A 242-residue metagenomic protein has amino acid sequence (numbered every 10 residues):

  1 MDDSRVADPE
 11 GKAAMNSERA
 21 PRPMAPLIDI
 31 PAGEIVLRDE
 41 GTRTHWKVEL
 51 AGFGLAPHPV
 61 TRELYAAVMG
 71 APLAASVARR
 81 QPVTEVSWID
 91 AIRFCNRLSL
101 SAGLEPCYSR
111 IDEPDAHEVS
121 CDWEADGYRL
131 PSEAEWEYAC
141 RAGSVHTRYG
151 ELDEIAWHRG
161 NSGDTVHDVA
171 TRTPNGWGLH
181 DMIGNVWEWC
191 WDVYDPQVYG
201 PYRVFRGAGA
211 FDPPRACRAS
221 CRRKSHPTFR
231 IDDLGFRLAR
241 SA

Functional and structural regions predicted by a protein language model:
D2-A14: Short, Lys/Arg-enriched N-terminal segments with co-localized hydrophobic residues within the first ~10-30 amino acids
E18-A75, R79-S99, G184: A short glycine-rich, aromatic-capped structural motif
A25, G33, D153, M182 (+1 more regions): Change "...and in nucleic-acid phosphodiester-cleaving endonucleases..." to "...and in nucleic-acid processing enzymes
I28, G54, R129, E188 (+1 more regions): Residues embedded in well-ordered beta-strands
G33, A210, S241-A242: Short loop segments at secondary-structure junctions
V77, W88-R223, P227-D232: Functional-site microenvironments in short loops/helix caps that host divalent-cation chemistry
D232-A242: Short, structured beta-strand segments at or near domain termini in extracellular proteins/domains
